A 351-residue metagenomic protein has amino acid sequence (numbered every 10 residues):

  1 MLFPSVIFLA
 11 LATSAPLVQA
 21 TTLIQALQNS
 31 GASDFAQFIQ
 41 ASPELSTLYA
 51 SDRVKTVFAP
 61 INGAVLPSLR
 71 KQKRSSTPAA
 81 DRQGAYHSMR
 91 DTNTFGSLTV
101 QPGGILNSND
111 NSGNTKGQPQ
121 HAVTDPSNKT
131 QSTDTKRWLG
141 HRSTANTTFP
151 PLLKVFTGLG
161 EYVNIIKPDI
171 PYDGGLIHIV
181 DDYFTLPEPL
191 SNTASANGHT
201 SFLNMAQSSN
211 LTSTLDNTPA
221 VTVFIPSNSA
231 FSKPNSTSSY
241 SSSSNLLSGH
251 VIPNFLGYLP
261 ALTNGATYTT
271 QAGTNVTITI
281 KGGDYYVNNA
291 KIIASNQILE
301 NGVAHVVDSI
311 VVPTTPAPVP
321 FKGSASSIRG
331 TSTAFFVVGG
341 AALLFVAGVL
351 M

Functional and structural regions predicted by a protein language model:
L2-M351: Mature, structured domains of secreted/extracytosolic soluble proteins
